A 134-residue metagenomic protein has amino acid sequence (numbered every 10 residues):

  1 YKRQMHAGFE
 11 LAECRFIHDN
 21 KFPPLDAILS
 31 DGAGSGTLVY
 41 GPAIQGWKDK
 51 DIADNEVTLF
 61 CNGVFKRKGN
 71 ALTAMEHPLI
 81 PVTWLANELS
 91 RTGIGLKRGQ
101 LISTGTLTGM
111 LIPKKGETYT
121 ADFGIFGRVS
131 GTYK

Functional and structural regions predicted by a protein language model:
K2-H77, T118, F126-K134: Catalytic-core "active-site belt" of small-molecule-metabolizing enzymes, emphasizing His/Asp/Glu-rich regions
Y40, V82-L89: Buried hydrophobic packing segments
G63, N87-T92: A short beta-strand-loop-beta hairpin characteristic of the jelly-roll/cupin
L79-T83, S103-G105: Active-site scaffold segments
S90-Q100, T104: Beta-rich strand-turn-strand
L107-L111, I125-R128: Short, charged beta-turn/beta-strand-edge "cap" motif at the junction between a beta-strand and an adjacent loop
M110-T120: Short glycine/threonine-rich loop-to-helix capping motif typified by GTGT followed within a few residues by an Asp-Pro
